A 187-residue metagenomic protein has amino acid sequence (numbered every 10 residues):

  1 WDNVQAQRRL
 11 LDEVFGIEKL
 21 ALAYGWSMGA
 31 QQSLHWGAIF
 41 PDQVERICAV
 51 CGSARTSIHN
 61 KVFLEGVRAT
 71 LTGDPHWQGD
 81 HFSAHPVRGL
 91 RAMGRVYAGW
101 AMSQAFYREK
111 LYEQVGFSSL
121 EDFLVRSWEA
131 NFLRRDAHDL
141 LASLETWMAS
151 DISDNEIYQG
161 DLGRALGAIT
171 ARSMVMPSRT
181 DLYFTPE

Functional and structural regions predicted by a protein language model:
W1-F15, Q104, A130-L133, E145-A149: Active-site-proximal cap/loop segments of hydrolase catalytic domains
D2-L22, Q31-H35, I39-P41: Conserved acidic catalytic loop of the alpha/beta-hydrolase fold
G25-W26, S178: Conserved alpha/beta-hydrolase "nucleophile elbow" surrounding the catalytic nucleophile
Q43-E45, A49-A130: Alpha/beta-hydrolase-fold enzymes
R126, A142-A165: Active-site nucleophile elbow and catalytic-triad environment of alpha/beta-hydrolase enzymes
Y158, L182-E187: Conserved alpha/beta-hydrolase "acid-adjacent" motif
I169, V175-P177: Short beta-strand/loop motif that positions the catalytic acidic residue of the alpha/beta-hydrolase fold
